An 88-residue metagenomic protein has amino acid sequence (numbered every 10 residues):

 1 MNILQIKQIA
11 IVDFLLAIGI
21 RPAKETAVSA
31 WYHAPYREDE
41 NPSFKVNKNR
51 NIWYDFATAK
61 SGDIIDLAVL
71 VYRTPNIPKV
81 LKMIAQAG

Functional and structural regions predicted by a protein language model:
M1-G88: N-terminal structured subdomain of primase-like DNA metabolism proteins
